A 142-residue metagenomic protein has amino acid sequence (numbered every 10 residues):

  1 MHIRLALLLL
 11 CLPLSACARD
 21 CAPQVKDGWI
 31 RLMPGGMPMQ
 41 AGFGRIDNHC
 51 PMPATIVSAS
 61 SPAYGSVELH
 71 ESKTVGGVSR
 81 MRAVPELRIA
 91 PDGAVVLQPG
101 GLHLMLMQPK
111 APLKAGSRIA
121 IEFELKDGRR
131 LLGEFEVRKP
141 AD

Functional and structural regions predicted by a protein language model:
M1-L7: Bacterial N-terminal signal peptides that target proteins for export
D20-D142: Compact, glycine-rich, soluble single-domain proteins
